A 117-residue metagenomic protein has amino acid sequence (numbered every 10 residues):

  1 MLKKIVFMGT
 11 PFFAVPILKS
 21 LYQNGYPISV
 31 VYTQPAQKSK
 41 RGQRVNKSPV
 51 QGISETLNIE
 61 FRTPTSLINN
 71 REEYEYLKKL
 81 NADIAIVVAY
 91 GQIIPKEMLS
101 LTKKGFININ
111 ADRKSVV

Functional and structural regions predicted by a protein language model:
M1-V117: One-carbon transfer enzymes
